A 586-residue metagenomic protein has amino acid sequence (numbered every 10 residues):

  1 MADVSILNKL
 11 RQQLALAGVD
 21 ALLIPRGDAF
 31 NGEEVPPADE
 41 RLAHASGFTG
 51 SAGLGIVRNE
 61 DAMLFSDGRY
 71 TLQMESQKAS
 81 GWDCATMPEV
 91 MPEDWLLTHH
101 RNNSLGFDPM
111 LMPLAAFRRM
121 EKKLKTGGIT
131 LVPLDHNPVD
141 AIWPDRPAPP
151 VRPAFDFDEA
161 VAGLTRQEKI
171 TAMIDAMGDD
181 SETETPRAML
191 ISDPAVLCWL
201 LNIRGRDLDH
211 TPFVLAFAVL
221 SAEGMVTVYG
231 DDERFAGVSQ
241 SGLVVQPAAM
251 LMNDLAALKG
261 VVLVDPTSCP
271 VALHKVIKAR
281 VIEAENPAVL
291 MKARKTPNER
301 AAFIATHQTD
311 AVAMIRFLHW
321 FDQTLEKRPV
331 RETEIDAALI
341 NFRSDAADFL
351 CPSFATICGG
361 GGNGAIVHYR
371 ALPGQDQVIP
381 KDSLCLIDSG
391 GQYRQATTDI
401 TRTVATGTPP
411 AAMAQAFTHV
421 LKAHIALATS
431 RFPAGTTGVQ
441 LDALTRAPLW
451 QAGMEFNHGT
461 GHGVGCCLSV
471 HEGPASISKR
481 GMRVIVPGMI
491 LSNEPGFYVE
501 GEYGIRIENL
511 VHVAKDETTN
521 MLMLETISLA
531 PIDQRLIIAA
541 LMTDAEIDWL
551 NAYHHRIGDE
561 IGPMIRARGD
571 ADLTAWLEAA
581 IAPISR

Functional and structural regions predicted by a protein language model:
M1-R586: Active-site neighborhoods and metal-handling regions in enzymes and metal-associated proteins
